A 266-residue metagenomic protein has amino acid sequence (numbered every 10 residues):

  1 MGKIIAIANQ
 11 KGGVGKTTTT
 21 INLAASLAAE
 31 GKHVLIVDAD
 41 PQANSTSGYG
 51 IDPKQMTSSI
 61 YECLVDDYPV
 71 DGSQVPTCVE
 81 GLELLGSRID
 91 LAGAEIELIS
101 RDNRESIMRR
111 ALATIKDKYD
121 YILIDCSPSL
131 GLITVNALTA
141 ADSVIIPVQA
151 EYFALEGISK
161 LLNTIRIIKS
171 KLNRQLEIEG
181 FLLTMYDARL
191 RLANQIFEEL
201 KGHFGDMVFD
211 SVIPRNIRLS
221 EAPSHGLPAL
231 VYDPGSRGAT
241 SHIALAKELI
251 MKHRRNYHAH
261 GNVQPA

Functional and structural regions predicted by a protein language model:
M1-A266: P-loop NTP-binding core
